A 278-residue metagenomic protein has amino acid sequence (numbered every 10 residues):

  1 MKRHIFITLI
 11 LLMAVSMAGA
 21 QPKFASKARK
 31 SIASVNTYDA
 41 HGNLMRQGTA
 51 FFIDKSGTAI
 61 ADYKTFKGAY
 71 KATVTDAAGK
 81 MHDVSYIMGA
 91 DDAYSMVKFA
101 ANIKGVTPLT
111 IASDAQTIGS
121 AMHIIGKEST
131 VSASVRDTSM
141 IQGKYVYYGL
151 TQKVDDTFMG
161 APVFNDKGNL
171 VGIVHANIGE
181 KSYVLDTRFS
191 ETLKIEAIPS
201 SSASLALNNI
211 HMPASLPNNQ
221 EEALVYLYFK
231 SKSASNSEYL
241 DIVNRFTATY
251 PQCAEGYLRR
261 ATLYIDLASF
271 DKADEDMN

Functional and structural regions predicted by a protein language model:
M1-K23: Bacterial Sec-dependent N-terminal signal peptides
Q21, Y38-S56, D62, H82-D83 (+1 more regions): A conserved glycine-rich beta-strand in the N-terminal activation segment of trypsin-fold
Q21-S26, V106-M159, V174-L185, E196 (+2 more regions): Flexible, gly/ser-rich surface segments that form the specificity/activation loops bordering the active-site cleft
P22, I173-E238: C-terminal cap/linker of serine protease catalytic domains
S26-D39, I124: A short, Trp-centered hydrophobic/proline-enriched beta-strand micro-motif
D54-H123, E128-S132, K144-Y147: Conserved active-site neighborhood of the chymotrypsin/trypsin-like protease fold
S56-T58, V163-G172: Short, glycine-anchored, charge-dense loop/turn motifs used at functional sites
S215-L267: Alpha-helical segment of the N-proximal tetratricopeptide repeat
